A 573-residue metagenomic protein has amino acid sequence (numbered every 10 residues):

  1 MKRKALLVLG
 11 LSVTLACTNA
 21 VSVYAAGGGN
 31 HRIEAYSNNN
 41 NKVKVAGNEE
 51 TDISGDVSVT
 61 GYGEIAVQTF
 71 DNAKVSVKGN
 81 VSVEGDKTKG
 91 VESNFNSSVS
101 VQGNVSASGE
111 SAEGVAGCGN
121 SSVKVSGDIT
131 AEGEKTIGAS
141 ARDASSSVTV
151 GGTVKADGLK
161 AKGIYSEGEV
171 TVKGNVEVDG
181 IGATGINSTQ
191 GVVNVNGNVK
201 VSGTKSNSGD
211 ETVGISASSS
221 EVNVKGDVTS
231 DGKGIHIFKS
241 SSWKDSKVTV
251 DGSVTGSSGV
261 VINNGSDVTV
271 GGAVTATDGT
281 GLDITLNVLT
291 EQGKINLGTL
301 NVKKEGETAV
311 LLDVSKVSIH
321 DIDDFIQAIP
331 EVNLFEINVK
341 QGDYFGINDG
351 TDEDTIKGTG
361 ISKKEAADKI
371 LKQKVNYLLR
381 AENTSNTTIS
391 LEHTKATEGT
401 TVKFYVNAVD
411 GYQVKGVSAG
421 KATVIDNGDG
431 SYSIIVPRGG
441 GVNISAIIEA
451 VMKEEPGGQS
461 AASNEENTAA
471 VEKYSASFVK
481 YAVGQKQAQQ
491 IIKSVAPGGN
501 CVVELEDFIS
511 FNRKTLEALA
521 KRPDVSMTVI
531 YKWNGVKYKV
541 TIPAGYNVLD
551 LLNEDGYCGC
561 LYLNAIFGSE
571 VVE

Functional and structural regions predicted by a protein language model:
M1-G10: Bacterial Sec-dependent N-terminal signal peptides
A16-Y24: C-terminal segment of classical bacterial N-terminal signal peptides
Y24-A35, G252, S257, T269-G281 (+5 more regions): Extracellular/surface-exposed low-complexity segments
A26-N39, E49-G63, V75-K87, S98-S111 (+10 more regions): Beta-strand-rich solenoid/repeat architectures in extracellular/passenger domains of polysaccharide-targeting enzymes
Q327-E336, F345-I347, T400-S433: Surface-exposed interfaces of beta-sheet-rich extracellular modules
L378-K395: Short, solvent-exposed loop/edge segments of extracellular or virion-exposed proteins
Y432-G440: Solvent-exposed segments in extracellular or luminal domains encompassing
